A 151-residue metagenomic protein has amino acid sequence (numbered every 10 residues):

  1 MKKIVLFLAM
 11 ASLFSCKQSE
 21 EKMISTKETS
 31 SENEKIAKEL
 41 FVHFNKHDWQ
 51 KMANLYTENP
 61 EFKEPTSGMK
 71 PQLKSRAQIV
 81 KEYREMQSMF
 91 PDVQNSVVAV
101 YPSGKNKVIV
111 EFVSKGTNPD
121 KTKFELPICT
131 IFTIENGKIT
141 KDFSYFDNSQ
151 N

Functional and structural regions predicted by a protein language model:
M1-I4, K17-Q18: Positively charged n-region of N-terminal signal peptides that target proteins for export
I4-L13: Sec-dependent N-terminal signal peptides
C16-Q50, N54, E58: Short, low-complexity N-terminal intrinsically disordered segments enriched in polar/charged residues
A53-S103: A solvent-exposed, acidic/Ser-Thr-rich amphipathic alpha-helical stretch
S88-M89, G116-E125: Short, cysteine-centered beta-strand-loop-beta hairpins and adjacent loop/turn segments enriched in charged/polar
Q94-S96, F124-T130: Short, surface-exposed coil-to-beta transition loops
N106-S114: A short hydrophobic beta-strand element
P127-N151: Short beta-strand edge/turn micro-motifs at domain boundaries
